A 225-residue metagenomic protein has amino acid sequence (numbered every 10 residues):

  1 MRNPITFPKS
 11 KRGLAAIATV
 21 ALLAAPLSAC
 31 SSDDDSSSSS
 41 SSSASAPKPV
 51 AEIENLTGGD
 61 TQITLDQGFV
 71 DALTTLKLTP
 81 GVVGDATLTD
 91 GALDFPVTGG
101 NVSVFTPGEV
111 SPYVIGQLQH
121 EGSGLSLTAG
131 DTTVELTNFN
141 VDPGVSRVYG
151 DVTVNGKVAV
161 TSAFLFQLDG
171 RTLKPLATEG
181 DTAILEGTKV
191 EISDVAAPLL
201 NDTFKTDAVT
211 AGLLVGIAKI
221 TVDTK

Functional and structural regions predicted by a protein language model:
N3-I17: Bacterial N-terminal signal peptides that target proteins for export
A18-L23: Hydrophobic helical h-region of N-terminal Sec-dependent signal peptides in bacterial secretory/periplasmic proteins
A25-A29: C-terminal motif of bacterial Sec signal peptides marking the signal peptidase cleavage site
S31-D34: Bacterial signal peptide processing site
S40-S45: Extracellular mucin-like PTS domains
A46-L118, G124, T128, N138-K225: Extracytosolic secretory-pathway proteins
D131-T132: Flexible, surface-exposed loop/linker segments and immediately adjacent secondary-structure boundaries
